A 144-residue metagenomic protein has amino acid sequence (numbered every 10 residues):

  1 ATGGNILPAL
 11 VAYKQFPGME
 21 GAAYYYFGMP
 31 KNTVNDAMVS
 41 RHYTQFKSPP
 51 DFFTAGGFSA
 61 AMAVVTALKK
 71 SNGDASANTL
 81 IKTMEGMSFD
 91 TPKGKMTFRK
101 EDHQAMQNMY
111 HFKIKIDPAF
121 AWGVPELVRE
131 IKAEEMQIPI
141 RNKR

Functional and structural regions predicted by a protein language model:
A1-R144: Extracytosolic ligand-binding ectodomains
